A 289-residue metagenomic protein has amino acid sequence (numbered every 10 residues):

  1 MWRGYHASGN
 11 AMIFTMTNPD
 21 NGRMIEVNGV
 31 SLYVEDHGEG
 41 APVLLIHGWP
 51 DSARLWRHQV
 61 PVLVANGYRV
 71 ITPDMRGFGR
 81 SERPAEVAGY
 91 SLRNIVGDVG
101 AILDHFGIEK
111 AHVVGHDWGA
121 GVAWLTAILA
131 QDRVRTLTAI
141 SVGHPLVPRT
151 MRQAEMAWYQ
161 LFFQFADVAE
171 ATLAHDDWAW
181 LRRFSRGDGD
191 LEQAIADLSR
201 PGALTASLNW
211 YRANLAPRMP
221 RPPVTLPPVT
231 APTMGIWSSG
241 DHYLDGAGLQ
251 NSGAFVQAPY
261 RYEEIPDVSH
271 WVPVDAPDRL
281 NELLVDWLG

Functional and structural regions predicted by a protein language model:
M1-V43, A65-Y68, I108-E109, P220 (+2 more regions): Alpha/beta-hydrolase fold catalytic core
N10, D51, L63, A120 (+1 more regions): Alpha-helical and His/Cys-centered functional microenvironments
N18-D20, V30-L32, F78-V114, W118-I265 (+2 more regions): Flexible "cap/lid" subdomain of the alpha/beta-hydrolase fold that forms the substrate-access gate
Y33-E82: Conserved HGGG/HGGXW glycine-rich cap/lid loop of the alpha/beta-hydrolase fold
S52-A53, G121, V268-S269: A short, glycine- and basic residue-enriched loop/turn that sits immediately adjacent to a domain's principal
V268-P277, N281: Catalytic histidine-centered segment of alpha/beta-hydrolase-like enzymes
